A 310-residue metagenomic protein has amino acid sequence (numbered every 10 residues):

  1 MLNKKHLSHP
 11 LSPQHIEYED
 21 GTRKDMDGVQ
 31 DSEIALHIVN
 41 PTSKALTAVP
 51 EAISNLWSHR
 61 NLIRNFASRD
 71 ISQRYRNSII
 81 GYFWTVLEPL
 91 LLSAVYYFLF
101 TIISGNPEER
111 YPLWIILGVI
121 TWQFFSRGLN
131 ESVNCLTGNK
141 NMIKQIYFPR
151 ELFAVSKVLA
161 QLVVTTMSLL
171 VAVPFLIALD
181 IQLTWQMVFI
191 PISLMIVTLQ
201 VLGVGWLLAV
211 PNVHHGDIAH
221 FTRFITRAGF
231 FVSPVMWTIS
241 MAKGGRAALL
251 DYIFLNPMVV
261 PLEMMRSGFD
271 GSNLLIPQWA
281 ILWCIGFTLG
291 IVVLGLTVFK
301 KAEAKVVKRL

Functional and structural regions predicted by a protein language model:
L2-L310: Hydrophobic transmembrane alpha-helices and immediately adjacent juxtamembrane helices of multi-pass inner-membrane
